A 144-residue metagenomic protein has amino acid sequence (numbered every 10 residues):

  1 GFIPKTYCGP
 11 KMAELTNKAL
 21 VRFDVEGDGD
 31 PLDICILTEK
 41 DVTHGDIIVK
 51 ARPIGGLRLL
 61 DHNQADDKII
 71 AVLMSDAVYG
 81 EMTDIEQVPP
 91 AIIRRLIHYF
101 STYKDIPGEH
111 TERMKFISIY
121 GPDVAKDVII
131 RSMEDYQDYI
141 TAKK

Functional and structural regions predicted by a protein language model:
G1-K144: Hydrophobic N-terminal alpha-helices or hydrophobic patches in metabolic proteins across all domains of life
